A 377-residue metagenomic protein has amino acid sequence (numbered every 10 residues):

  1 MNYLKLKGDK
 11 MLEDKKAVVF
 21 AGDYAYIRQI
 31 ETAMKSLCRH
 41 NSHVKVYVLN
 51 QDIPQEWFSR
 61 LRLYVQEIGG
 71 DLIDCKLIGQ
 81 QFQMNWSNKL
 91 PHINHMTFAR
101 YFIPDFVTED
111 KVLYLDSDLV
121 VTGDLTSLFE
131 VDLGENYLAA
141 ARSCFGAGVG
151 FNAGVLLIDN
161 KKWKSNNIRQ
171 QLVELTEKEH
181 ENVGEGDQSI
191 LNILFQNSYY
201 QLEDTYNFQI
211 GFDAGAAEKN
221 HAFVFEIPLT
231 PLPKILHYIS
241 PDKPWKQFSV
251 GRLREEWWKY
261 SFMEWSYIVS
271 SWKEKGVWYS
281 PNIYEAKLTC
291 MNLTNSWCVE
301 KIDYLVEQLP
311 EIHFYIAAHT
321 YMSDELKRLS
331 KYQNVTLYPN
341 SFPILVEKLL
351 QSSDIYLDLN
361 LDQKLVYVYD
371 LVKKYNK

Functional and structural regions predicted by a protein language model:
N2-K16, F20-A25, T32, N41 (+1 more regions): A glycosyltransferase accessory/donor-loop signature
V48, N282-R328: Conserved catalytic-core segment of nucleotide-activated headgroup transferases in glycan assembly
L63-D105: Active-site-proximal specificity loops/subdomain of glycosyltransferases
V112: Short aromatic/hydrophobic "clamp" motif used to bind/position activated sugar donors
V121-G148: Conserved donor-nucleotide/metal-binding helix-loop-beta segment in metal-dependent transferases, i.e., the alpha-helix
H319-T320, T336-L349: Conserved active-site histidine-acidic residue motif and adjacent donor-binding/catalytic loop of glycosyltransferases
D324-N340: Nucleotide-activated donor-binding/catalytic signature segment of Leloir-type glycosyltransferases, i.e., the conserved
Q351-K364: Acidic donor-binding loop of glycosyltransferase active sites
